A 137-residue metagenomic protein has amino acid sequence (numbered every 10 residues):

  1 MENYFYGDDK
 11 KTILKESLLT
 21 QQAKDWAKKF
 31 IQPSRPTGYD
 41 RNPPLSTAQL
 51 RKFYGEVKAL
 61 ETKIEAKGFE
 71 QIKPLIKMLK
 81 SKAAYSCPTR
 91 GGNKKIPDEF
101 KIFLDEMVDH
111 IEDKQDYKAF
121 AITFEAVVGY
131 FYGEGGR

Functional and structural regions predicted by a protein language model:
M1-R137: Small/polar/charged residue-enriched interaction surfaces, especially the RNA/DNA-contacting tracks of RNP/CRISPR
